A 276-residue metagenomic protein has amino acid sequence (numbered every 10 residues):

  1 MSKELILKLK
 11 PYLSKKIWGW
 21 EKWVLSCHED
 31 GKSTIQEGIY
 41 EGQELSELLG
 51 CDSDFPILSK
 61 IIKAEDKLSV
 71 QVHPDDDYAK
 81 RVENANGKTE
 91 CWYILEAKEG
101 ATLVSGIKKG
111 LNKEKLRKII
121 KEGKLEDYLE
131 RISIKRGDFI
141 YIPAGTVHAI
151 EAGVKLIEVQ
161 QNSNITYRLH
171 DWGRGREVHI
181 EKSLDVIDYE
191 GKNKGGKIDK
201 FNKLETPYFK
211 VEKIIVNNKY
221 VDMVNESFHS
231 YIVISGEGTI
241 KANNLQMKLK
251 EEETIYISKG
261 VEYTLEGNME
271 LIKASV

Functional and structural regions predicted by a protein language model:
M1-L111, T166, D171-N193, V211 (+1 more regions): Transition-metal
S59-K60, L68, E90-Y93, R131-I132 (+3 more regions): His/acidic/aromatic-lined binding-pocket segments of jelly-roll/cupin-type domains and related regulatory beta-sandwich
D75, P143-G145, G153, V216-K219 (+4 more regions): Tight coil/turn sites that cap or link beta-strands
A79-R81, V147-A152, I157-Q160, D222-M223 (+2 more regions): Short beta-strand His + acidic residue motifs that chelate non-heme Fe in jelly-roll/DSBH and cupin folds
K118-L129, E237-T239: Short, structured beta-strand/loop micro-motifs enriched in basic residues and often containing a Trp
L129-Y141, N243-G260: Short acidic-glycine-tyrosine-enriched beta hairpin
E130-N162: Basic (Lys/Arg-enriched) interaction patch that binds polyanionic ligands
I198-M247, E251, V261: Acidic/His-leaning functional-site neighborhoods
